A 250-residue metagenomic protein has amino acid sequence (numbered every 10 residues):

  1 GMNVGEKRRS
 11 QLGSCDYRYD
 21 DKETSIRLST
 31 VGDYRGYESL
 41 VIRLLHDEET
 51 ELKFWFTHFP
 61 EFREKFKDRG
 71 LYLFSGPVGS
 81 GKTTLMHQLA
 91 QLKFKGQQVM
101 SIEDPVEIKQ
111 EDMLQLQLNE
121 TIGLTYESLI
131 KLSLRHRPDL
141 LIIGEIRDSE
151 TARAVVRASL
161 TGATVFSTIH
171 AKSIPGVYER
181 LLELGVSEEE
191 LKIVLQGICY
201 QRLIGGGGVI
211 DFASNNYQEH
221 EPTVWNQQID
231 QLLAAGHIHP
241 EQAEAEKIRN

Functional and structural regions predicted by a protein language model:
G1-N250: Short, flexible helix-loop junctions that flank or precede catalytic/ligand sites
